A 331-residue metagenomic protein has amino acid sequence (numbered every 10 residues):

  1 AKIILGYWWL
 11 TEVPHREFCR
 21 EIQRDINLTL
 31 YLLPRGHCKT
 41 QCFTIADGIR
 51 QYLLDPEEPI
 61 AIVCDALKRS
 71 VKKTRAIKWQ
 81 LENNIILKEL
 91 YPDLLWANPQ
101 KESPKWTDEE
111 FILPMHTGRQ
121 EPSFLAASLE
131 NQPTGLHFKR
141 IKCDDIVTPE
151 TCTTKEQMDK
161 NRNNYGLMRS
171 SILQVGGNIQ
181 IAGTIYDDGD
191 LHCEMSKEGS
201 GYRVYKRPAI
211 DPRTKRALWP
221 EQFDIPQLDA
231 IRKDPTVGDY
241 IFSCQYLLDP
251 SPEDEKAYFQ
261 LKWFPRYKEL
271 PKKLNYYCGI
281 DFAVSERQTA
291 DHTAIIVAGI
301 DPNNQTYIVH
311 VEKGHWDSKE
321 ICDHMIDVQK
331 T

Functional and structural regions predicted by a protein language model:
A1-L28: Pre-P-loop entry segment of helicase/translocase ATPase cores
I26-A46: Walker A/P-loop
T44-D55: Walker A/P-loop NTP-binding motif
V63-P133: Conserved nucleotide-state-sensing and coupling region of NTP-binding domains
T107-L167: Conserved RecA-like ASCE ATPase "motif II neighborhood" in helicase/translocase motors
S123-L129, L274-Q288: Two-metal-ion RNase H-like nuclease active-site motif
T214-F282: ATPase catalytic-site recognition across NTP-hydrolyzing enzymes
I296-T331: Nucleic-acid-processing active sites and adjacent nucleic-acid-binding tracks, predominantly divalent metal-dependent
